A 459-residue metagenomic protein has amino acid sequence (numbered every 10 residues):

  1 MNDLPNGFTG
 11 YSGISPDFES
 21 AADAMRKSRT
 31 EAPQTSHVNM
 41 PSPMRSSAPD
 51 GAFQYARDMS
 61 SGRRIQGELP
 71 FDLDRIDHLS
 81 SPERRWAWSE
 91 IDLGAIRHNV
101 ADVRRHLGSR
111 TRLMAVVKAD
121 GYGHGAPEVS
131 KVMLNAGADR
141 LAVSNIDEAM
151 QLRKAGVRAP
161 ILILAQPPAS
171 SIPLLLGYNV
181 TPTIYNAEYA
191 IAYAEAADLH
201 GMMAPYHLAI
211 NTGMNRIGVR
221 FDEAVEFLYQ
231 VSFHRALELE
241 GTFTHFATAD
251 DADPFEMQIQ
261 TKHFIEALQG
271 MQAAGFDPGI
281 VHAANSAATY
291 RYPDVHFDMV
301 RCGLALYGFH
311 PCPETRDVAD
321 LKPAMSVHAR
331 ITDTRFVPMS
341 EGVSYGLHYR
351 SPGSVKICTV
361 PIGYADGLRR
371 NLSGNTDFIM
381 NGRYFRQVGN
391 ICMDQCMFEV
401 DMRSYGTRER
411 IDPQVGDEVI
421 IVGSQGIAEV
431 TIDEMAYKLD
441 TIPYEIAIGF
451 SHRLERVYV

Functional and structural regions predicted by a protein language model:
D3, G7-F8, G51, F336-V459: C-terminal accessory subdomain/extension
R26-R29, R45, R57, R63-R64: Basic polycationic patches enriched in arginine
Q34: Detector for the Zn2+-coordinating histidines of canonical Cys2His2
G62-L73: N-terminal amphipathic/basic leader segments beginning at the initiator methionine
D72-H78, P82-E83, A87-H98, G108-H282: Active-site-proximal beta-alpha core segment in soluble small-molecule metabolic enzymes
I163, L239, I331, Q387-V388: A structural signal for short, hydrophobic beta-strand segments that form beta-sheets in beta-rich/all-beta domains
D253-V355: Anionic-ligand-binding alpha/beta catalytic cores of soluble enzymes and soluble regulatory domains that recognize
